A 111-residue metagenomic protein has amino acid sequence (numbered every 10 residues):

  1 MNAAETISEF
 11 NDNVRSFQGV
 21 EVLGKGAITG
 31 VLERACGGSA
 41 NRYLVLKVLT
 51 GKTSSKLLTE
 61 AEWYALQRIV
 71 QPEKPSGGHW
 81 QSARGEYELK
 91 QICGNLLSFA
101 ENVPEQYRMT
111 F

Functional and structural regions predicted by a protein language model:
M1-F111: Charged interaction scaffolds used for protein-protein
